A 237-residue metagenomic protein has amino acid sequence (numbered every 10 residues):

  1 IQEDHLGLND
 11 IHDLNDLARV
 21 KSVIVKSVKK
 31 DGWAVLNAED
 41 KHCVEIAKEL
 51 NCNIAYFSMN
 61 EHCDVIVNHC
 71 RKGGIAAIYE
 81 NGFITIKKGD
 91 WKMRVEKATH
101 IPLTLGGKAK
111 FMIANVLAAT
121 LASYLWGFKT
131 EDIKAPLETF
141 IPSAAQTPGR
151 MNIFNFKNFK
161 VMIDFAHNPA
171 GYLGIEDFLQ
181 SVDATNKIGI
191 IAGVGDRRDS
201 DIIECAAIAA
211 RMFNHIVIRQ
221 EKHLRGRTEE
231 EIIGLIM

Functional and structural regions predicted by a protein language model:
I1, M59, A192-V194, E221: Cofactor-binding loop segments of dinucleotide-utilizing enzymes, especially the Rossmann-like FAD- and NAD(P)+-binding
I1-Y56, E61-C63, P169: Flexible active-site lid/hinge loop adjacent to a nucleotide/diphosphate and Mg2+-phosphate binding pocket
V23-G32, C52-N53, E176-D183, G189 (+1 more regions): P-loop/Walker A phosphate-binding loop and immediately adjacent motor/lid segment at beta-alpha junctions
A34-A38, I188-I191, N214-E221: Short internal beta-strands
N51-E80, P136-F140, N152: Beta-strand->loop->alpha-helix junctions that form or flank phosphate-binding loops in nucleotide-handling enzymes
I75-I101: Acidic-glycine-rich active-site phosphate/pyrophosphate-binding loop
R94-H215: Nucleotide phosphate-binding/pyrophosphate-handling subdomain across enzymes that bind or process nucleotide phosphates
C205-M237: C-terminal helical cap/extension that packs against the catalytic core of soluble nucleotide-cofactor enzymes
